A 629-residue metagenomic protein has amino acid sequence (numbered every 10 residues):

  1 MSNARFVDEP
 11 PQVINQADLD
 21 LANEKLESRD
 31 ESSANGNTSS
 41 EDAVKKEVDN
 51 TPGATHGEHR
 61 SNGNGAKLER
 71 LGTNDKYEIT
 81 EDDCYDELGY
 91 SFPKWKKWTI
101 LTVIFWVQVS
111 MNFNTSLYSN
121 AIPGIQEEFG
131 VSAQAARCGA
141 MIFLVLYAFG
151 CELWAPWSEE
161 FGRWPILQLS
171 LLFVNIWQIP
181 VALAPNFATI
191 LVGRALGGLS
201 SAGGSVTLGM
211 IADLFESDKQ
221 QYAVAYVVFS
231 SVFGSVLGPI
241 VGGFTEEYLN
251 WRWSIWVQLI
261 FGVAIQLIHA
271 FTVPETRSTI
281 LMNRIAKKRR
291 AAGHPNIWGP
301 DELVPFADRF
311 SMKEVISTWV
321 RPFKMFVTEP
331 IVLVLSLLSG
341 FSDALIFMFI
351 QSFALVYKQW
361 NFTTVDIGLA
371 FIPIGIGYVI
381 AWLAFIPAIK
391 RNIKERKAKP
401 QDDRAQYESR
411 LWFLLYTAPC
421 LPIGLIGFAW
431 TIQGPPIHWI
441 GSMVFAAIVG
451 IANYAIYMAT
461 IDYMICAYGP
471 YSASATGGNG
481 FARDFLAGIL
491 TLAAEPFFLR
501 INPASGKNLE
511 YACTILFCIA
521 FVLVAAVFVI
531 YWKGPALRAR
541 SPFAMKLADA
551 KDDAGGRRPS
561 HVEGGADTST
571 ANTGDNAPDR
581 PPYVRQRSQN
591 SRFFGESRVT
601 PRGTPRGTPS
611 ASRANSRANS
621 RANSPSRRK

Functional and structural regions predicted by a protein language model:
M1-K96, V273-T318, R391-Y407, L537-K629: Intrinsically disordered, low-complexity terminal tails of fungal membrane proteins
K96-A133, W154, G203-G204, F349-A354: Extracytoplasmic
K97-N114, A195, I331-I346, A447-I448: Pair of pore-lining "gating" transmembrane helices in MFS-fold secondary transporters
N112, M141-L144, A148, A182 (+7 more regions): C-terminal transmembrane bundle
N114, F129-G130, F161-G162, L183-T189 (+3 more regions): Helix-breaking motifs and short loop linkers at transmembrane-helix boundaries and internal kinks in secondary membrane
F149-A188: Conserved MFS/SLC helix-loop-helix module at the cytosolic interface between two early adjacent transmembrane helices
G193-S231: Cytoplasmic helix-loop-helix junction between adjacent transmembrane helices in 12-TM secondary transporters
K219-E247, F261-I265, G377-W382, A482-L490: Glycine-rich segments within core transmembrane alpha-helices of 12-TM secondary carriers
